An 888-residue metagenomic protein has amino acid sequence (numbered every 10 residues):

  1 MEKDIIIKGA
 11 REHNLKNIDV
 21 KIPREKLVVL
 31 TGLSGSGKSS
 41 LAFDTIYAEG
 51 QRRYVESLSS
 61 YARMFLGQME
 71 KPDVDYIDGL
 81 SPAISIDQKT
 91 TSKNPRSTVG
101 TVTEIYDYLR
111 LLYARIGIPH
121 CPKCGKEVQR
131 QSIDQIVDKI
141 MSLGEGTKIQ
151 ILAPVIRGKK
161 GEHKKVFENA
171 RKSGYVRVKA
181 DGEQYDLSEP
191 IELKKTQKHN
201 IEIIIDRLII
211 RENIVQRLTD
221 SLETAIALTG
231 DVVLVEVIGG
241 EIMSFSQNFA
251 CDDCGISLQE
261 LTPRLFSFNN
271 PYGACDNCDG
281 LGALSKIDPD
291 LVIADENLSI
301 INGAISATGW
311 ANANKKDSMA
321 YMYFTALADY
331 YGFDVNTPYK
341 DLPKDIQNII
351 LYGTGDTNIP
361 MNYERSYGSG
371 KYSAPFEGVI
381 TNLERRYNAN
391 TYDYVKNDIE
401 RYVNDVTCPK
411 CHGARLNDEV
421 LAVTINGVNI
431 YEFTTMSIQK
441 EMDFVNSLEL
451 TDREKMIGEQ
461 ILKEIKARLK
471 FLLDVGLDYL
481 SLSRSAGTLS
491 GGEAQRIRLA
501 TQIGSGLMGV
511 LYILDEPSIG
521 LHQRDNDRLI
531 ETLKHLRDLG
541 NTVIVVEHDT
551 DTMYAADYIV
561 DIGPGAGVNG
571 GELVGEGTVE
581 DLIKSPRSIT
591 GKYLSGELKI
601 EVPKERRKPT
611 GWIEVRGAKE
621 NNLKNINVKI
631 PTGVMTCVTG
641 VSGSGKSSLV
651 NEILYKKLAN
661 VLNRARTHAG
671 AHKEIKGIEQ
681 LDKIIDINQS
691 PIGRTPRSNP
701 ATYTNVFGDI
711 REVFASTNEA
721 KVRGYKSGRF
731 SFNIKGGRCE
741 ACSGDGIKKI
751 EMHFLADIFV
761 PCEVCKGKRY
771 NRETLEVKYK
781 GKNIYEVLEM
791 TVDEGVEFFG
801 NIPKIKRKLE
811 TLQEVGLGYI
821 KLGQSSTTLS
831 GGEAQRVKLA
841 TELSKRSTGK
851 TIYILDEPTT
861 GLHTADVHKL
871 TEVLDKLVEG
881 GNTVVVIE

Functional and structural regions predicted by a protein language model:
M1-E888: Conserved phosphate-binding elements of NTP-dependent enzyme cores
